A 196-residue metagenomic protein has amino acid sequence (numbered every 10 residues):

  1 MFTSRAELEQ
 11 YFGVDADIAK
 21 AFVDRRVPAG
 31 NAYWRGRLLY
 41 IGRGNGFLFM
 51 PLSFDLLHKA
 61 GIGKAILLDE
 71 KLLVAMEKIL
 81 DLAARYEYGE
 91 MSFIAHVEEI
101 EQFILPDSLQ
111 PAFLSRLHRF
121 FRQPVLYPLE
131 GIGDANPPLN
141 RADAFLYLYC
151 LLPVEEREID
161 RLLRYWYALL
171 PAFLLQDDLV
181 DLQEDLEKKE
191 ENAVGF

Functional and structural regions predicted by a protein language model:
M1-N136, E156-E158, L163, L175-F196: Acidic catalytic motifs of isoprenoid enzymes
L139-A142, A172-Q176: Alpha-helical scaffolding flanking metal-ion-dependent phosphate/phosphodiester catalytic sites
N140-L152: Histidine- and acidic-residue-rich, metal-dependent catalytic cores
Y165-L169: Small-residue-rich helix-loop
